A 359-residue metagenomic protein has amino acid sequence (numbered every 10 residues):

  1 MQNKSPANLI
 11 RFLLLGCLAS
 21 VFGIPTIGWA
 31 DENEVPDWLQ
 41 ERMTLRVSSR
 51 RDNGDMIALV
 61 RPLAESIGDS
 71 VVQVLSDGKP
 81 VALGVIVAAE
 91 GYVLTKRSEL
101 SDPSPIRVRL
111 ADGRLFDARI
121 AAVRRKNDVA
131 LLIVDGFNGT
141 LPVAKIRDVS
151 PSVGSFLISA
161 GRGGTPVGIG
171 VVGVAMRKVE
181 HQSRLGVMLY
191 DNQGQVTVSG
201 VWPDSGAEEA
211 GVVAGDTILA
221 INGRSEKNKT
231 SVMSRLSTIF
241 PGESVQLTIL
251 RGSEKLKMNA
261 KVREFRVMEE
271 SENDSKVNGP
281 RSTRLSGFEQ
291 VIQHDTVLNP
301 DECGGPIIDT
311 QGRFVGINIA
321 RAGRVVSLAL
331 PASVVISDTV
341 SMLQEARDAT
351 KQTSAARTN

Functional and structural regions predicted by a protein language model:
Q2-L14: Bacterial N-terminal signal peptides that target proteins for export
F12-G23: Bacterial N-terminal signal peptides
I24-W29: Sec/Tat signal peptide C-region and signal peptidase I cleavage site
D31-V60, A118, G139-L141, S152-L189 (+2 more regions): C-terminal cap/linker of serine protease catalytic domains
I67-V72, Q290: Short, hydrophobic/aromatic-rich segments at coil-to-beta transitions
S70-G168, D191-V196, G200-E209, A220 (+7 more regions): Conserved active-site neighborhood of the chymotrypsin/trypsin-like protease fold
V85, E208-T217, V297-I317: Catalytic nucleophile loop of clan PA
G91, G252-S253, I308-R313: A glycine-centered beta-loop-beta connector
